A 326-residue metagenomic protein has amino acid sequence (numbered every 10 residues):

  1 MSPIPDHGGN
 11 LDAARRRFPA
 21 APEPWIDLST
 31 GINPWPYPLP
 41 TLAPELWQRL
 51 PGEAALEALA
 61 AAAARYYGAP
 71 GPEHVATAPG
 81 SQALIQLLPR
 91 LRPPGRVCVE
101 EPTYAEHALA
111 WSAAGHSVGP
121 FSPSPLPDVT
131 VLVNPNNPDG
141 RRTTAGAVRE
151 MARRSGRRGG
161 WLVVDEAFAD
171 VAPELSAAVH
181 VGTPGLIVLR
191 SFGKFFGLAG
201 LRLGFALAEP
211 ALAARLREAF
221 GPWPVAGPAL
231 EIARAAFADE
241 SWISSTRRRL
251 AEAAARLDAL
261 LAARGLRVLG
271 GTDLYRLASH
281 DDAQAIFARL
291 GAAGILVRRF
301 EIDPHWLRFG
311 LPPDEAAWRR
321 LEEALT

Functional and structural regions predicted by a protein language model:
M1-A55, A62: N-terminal "arm"/small-domain region of PLP-dependent enzymes with the aminotransferase-like
L39, L126, D282-R289, E315-R320: Short, conserved charged micro-motifs
E57, P72-V97, A105: Conserved beta-loop-alpha segment that forms the PLP phosphate-binding cup at the N-terminus of a helix
R90-S112, S117-F121: Conserved PLP-anchoring active-site segment centered on the Schiff-base-forming lysine
S112, G119-A172: Active-site phosphate-binding strand-loop segment of PLP-dependent enzymes
G146, A292, I302-T326: PLP-dependent enzyme catalytic core of the Aspartate aminotransferase-like
G185-A262, L266-V268: PLP-dependent aminotransferase class I/II
A251, L261-A293, L311: Conserved PLP-binding catalytic core of the aspartate aminotransferase-like
